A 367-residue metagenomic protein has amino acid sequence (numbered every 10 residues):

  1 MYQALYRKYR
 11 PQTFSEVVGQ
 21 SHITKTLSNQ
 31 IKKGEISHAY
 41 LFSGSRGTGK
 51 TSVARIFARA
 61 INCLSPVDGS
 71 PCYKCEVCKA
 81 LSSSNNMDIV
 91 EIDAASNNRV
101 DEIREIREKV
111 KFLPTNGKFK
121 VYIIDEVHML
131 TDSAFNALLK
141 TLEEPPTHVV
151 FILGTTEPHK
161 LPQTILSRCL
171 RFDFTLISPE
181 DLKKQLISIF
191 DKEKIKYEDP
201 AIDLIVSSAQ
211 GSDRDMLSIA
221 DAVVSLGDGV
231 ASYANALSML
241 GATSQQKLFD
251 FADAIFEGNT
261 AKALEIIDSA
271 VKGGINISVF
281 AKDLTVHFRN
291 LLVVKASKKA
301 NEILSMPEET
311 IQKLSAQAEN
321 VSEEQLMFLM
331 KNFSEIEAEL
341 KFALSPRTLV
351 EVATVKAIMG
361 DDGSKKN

Functional and structural regions predicted by a protein language model:
M1-R171, D181, I189: P-loop/Walker A NTP-binding region and its immediately flanking N-terminal helices in P-loop NTPase folds
I23, S83-N86, E105, K118 (+2 more regions): Extended, largely alpha-helical regulatory/partner-binding modules appended to the mid-to-C-terminal parts
